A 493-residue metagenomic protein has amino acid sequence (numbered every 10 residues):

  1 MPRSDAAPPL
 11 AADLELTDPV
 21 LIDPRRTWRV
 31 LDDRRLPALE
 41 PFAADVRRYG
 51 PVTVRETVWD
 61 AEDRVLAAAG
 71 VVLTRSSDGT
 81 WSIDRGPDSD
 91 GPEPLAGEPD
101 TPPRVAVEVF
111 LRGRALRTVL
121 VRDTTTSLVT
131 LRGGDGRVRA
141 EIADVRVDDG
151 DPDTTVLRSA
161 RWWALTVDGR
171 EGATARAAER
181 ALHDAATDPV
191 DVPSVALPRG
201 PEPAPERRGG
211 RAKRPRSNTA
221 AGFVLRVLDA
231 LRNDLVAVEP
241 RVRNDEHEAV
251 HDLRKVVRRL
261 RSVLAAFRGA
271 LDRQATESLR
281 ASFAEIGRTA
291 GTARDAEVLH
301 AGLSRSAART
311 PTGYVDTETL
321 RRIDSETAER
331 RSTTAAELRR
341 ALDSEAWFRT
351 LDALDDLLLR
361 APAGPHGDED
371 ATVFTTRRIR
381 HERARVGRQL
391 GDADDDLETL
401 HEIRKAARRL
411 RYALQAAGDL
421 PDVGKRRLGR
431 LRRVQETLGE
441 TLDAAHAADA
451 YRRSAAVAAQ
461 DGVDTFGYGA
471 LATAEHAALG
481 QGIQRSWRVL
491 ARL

Functional and structural regions predicted by a protein language model:
P2-L493: Function-determining surface determinants
